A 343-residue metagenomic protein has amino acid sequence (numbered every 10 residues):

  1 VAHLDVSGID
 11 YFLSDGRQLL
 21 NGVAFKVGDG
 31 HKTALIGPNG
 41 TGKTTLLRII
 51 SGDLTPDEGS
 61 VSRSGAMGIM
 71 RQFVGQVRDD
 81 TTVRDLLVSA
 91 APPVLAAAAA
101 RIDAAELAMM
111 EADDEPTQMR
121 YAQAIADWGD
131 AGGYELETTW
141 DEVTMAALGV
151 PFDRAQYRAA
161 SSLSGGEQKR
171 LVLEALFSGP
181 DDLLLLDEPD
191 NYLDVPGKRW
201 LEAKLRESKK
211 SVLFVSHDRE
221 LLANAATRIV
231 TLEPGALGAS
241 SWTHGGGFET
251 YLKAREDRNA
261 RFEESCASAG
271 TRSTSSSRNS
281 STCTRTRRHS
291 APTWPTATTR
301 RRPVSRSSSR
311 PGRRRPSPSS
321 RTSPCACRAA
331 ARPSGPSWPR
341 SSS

Functional and structural regions predicted by a protein language model:
V1-F262, A331-S343: ABC ATP-binding cassette signature C-motif
H3, M119-W140, N259-S343: Flexible nucleotide-interacting loop at or near the entrance of a catalytic core
